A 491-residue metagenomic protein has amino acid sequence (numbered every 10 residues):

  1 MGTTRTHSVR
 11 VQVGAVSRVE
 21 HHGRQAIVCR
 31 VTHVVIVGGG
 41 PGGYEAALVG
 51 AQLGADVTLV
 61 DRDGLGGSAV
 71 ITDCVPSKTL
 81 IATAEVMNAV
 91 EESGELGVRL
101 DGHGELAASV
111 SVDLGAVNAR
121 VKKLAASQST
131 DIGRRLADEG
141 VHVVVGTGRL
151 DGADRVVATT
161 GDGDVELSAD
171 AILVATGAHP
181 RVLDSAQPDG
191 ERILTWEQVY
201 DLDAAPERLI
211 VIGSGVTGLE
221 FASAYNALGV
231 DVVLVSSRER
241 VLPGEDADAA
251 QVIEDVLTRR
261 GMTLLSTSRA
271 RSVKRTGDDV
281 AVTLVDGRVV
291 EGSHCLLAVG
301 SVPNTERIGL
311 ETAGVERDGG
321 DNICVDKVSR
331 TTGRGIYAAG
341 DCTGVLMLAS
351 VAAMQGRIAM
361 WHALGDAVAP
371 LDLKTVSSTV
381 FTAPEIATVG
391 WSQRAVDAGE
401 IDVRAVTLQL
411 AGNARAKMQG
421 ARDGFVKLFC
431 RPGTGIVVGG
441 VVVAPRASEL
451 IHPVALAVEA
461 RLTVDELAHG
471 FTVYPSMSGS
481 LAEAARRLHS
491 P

Functional and structural regions predicted by a protein language model:
C29-G42, A205-G215: Beta1/beta-strand and adjacent pyrophosphate-binding region of the FAD-binding site in flavoprotein oxidoreductases
R30-T32, D162-A171, V285-H294, T332: Core beta-strand elements of the Rossmann-like FAD/NAD(P) dinucleotide-binding domain in flavoenzyme oxidoreductases
T32, L48-A205, R238-L242, D246-T258 (+4 more regions): Glycine-rich flavin
V35-G42, A46-D63, S68, V75 (+3 more regions): Flexible, glycine-rich terminal cap/loop adjacent to redox cofactors in electron-transfer oxidoreductases
C74, T176-D231, V235, T263 (+3 more regions): Glycine-rich dinucleotide-binding loop and its adjacent helix/turn
A107-A108, H142-V145, R149-D162, L228-K327 (+1 more regions): A Rossmann-like FAD-binding core segment of flavoenzymes
G190-P206, V289-G365: FAD-site-proximal beta/loop scaffold in flavoenzymes
